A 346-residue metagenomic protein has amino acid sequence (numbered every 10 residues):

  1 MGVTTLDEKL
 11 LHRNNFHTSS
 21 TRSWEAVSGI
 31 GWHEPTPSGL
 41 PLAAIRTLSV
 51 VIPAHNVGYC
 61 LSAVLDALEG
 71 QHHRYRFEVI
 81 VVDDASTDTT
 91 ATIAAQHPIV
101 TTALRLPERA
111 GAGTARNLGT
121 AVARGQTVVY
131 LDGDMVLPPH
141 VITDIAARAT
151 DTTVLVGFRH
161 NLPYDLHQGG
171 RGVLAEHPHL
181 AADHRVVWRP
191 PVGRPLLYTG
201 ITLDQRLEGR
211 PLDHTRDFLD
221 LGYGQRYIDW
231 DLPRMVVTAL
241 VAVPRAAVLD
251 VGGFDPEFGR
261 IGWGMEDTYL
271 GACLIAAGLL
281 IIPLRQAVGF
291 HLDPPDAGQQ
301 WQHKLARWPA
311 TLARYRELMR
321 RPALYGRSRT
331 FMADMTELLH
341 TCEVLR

Functional and structural regions predicted by a protein language model:
M1-G70: N-proximal low-complexity "stem/linker" segments adjacent to membrane-targeting elements
Y59-S62, D88-Q96, H140-T143: Acidic helix N-cap motif at the loop->helix transition within catalytic regions of sugar-transfer enzymes
A67, D83-T92, E108, M135: A conserved acidic beta->alpha catalytic loop
P107-A123, C273: Glycine-rich, basic loop-to-helix element that forms the pyrophosphate-binding segment of sugar-nucleotide handling
V128: Short aromatic/hydrophobic "clamp" motif used to bind/position activated sugar donors
H140-R210: Conserved donor NDP-sugar-binding/catalytic core segment of glycosyltransferases
T202-D217, G224-V243: A recurrent flexible, glycine/aromatic-enriched loop bordering the glycosyltransferase active site that acts as
I261-Y269: Acidic donor-binding loop at a coil-to-helix junction in glycosyltransferase catalytic cores that engages
